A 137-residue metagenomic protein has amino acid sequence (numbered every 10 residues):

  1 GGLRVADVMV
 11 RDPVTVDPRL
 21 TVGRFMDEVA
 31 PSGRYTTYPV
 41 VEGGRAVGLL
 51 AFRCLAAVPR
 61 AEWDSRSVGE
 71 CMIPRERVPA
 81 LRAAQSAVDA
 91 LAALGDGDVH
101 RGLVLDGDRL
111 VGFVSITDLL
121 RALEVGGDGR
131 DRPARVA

Functional and structural regions predicted by a protein language model:
G1-V14, L20-G23, A51, S65-V78 (+1 more regions): Bateman (tandem CBS) regulatory domains
G2, G43, F52, S65 (+2 more regions): ATP/adenylate-binding site constellation spanning eukaryotic-like Ser/Thr protein kinases, ABC-transporter
L3, A56-P59: Residues that cap or delimit alpha-helices
M9, V29, M72-P74, L94 (+1 more regions): Methionine-biased hydrophobic packing positions in alpha-helices, especially within tandem helical repeat solenoids
V16-R34, V41-E42, P59, P79-H100 (+3 more regions): The conserved cystathionine-beta-synthase
V47-L55, V111-L119: Short hydrophobic beta-strand motif reused across regulatory alpha/beta modules
